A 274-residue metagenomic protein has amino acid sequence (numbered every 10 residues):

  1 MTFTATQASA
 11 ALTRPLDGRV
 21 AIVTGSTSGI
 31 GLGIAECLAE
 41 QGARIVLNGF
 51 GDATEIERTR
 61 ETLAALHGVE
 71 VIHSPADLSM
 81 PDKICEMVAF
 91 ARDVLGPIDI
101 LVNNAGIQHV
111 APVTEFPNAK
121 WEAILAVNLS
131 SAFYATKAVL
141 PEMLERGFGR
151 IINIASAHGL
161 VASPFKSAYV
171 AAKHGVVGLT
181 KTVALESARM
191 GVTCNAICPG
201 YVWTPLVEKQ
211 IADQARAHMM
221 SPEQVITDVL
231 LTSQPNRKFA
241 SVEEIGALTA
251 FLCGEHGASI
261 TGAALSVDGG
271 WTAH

Functional and structural regions predicted by a protein language model:
V20, T27-G29: Conserved glycine-rich cofactor-binding loop
Q41-R58: Conserved glycine-rich Rossmann-like NAD(P)H-binding loop of the short-chain dehydrogenase/reductase
L95, F133, L140, L144 (+3 more regions): C-terminal substrate-recognition "lid" of short-chain dehydrogenase/reductases
P112-V113, P117-L125, I151, L230: Substrate-binding pocket helix/loop in short-chain dehydrogenase/reductase
T136, A172, T180: Active-site helix of classical SDR
S156: Residue(s) in the substrate-gating loop at a strand-loop-helix junction that position the organic substrate next
A188, T193, I260-G262: Short, small/polar-rich loop/turn modules that mediate ligand/substrate recognition or access, typified
